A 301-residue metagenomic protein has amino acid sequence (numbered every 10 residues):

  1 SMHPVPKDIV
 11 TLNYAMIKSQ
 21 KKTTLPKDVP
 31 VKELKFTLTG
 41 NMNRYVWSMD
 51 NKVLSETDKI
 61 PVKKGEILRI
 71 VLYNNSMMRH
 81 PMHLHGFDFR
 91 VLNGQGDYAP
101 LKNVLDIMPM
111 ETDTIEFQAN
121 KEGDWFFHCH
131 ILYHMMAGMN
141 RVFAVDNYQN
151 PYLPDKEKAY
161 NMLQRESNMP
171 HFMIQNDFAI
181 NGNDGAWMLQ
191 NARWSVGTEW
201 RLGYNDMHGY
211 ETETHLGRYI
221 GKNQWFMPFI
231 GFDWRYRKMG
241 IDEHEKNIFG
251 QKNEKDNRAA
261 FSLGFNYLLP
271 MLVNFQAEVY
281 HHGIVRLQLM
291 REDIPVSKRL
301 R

Functional and structural regions predicted by a protein language model:
S1-N176, G182-D184: Copper-binding active sites and cupredoxin-like electron-transfer domains, recognizing His/Cys-rich ligand loops
R165-G185, Q190-R301: Outer-membrane pore/translocation modules
